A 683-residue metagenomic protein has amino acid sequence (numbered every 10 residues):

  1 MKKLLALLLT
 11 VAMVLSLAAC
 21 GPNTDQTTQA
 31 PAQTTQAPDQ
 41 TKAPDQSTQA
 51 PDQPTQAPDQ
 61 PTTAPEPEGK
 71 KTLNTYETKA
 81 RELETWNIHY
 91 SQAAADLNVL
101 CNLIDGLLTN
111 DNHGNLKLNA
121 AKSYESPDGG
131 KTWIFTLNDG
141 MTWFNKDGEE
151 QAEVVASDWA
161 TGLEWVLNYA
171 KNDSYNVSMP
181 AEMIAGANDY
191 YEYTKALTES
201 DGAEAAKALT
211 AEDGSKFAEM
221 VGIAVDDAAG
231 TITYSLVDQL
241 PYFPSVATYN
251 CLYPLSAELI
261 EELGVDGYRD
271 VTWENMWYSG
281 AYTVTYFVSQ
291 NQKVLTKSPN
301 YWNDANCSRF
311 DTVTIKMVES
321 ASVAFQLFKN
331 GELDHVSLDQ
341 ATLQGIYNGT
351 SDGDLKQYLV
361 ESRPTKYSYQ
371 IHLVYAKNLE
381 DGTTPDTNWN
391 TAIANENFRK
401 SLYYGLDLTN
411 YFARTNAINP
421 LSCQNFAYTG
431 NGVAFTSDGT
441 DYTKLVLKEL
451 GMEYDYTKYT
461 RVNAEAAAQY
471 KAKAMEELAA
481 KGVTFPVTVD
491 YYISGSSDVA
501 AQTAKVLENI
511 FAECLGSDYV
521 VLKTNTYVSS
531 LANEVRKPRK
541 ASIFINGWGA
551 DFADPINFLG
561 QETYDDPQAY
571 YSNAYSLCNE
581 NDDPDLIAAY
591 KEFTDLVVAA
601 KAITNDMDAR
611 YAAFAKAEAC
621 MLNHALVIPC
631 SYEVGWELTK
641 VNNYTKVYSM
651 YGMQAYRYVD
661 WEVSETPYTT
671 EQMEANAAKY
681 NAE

Functional and structural regions predicted by a protein language model:
S16-A19: C-terminal motif of bacterial Sec signal peptides marking the signal peptidase cleavage site
Y76-G129, W277: N-terminal lobe/hinge region of extracytoplasmic solute-binding protein
A94, S200-T210, S215-M220, A229 (+3 more regions): Gly/Pro-rich hinge or "lid" segments in bacterial periplasmic/extracellular proteins
K122-A187, T233, L327, N388-A394 (+2 more regions): Aromatic- and charge-enriched surface segment that lines or borders ligand/interaction sites
V265-W273, N300-G349: Ligand-site clamp/hinge motif
S289, L327, E453-A550, A589 (+1 more regions): Ligand/substrate-recognition segments at binding pockets and active sites
Q292, Y403-K444, G495, V499-N509 (+1 more regions): Detector for C-terminal structural segments
A341-A466, P584-A588, H624-N642: Local pocket/hinge segments that shape ligand/substrate recognition
